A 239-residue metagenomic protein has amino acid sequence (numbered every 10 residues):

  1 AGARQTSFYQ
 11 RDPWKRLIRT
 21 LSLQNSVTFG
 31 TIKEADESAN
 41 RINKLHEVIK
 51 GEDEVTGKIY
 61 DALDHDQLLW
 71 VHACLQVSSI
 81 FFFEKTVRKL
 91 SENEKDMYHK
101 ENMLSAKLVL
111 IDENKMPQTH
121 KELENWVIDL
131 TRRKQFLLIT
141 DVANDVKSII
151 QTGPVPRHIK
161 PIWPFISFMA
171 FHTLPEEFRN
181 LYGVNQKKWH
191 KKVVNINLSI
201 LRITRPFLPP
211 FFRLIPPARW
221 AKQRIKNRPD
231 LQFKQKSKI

Functional and structural regions predicted by a protein language model:
A1-I239: Mature, function-bearing regions of proteins
